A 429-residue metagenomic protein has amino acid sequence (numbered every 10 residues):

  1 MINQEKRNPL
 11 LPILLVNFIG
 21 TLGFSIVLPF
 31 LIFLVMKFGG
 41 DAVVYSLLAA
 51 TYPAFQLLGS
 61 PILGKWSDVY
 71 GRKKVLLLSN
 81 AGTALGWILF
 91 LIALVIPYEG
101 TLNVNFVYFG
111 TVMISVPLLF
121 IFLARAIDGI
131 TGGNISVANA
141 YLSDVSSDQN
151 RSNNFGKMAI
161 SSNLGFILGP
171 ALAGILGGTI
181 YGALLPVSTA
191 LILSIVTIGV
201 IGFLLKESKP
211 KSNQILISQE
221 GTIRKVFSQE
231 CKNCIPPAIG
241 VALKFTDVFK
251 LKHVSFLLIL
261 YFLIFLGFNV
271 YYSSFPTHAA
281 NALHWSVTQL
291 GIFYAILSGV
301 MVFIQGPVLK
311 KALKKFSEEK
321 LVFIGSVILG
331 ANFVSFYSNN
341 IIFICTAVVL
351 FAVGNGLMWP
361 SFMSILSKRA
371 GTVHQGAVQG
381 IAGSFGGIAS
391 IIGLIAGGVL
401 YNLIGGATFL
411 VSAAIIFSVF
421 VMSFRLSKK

Functional and structural regions predicted by a protein language model:
M1-R7, E207-L258: Juxtamembrane intracellular "pre-TM" segments in multi-pass secondary transporters
Q4-F55, S255-L260, I264-L283, V287-F293: Helix-loop boundary and gating motifs at the non-cytosolic
F18, G86, G100-G133, F343-L357: Hydrophobic core of transmembrane alpha-helices in multi-pass small-molecule transporters, especially MFS/SLC-type
P53-P61, G133, F166-I167, S298-G306 (+1 more regions): Residue-level signature of mid-helix packing/kink "hotspots" within the transmembrane helices of 12-pass Major
S60-G71, G177, I304-S317, Y401: Helix-to-loop junctions at the C-terminal end of transmembrane segments in multipass secondary transporters
A81-I114, V327-N339: C-terminal ends and interior cores of transmembrane alpha-helices in multi-pass membrane transporters/permeases
F122-N163: Cytoplasmic helix-loop-helix junction between adjacent transmembrane helices in 12-TM secondary transporters
E319-F362: C-terminal transmembrane helical hairpin of 12-TM major facilitator-type secondary transporters
